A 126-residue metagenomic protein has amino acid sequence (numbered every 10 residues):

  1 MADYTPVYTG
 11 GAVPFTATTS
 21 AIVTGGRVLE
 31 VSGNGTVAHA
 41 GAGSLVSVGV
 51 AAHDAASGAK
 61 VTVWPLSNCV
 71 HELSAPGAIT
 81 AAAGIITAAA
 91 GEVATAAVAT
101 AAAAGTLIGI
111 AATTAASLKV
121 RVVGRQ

Functional and structural regions predicted by a protein language model:
M1-Q126: Surface-exposed, low-hydrophobicity beta-strand/loop segments enriched in small/polar/acidic residues
